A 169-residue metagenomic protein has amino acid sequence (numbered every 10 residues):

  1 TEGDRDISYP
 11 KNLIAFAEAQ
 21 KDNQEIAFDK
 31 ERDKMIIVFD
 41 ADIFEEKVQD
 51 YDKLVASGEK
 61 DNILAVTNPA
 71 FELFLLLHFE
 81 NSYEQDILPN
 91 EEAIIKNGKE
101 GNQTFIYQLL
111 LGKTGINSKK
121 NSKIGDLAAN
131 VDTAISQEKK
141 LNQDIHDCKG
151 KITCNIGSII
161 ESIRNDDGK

Functional and structural regions predicted by a protein language model:
T1-R32: Acidic, glycine-rich catalytic loops of TOPRIM or P-loop NTPase phosphate-binding modules used across DNA replication
D22-I36, A41-K169: C-terminal accessory helical subdomains adjacent to catalytic cores in phosphodiester- and nucleotide-handling enzymes
